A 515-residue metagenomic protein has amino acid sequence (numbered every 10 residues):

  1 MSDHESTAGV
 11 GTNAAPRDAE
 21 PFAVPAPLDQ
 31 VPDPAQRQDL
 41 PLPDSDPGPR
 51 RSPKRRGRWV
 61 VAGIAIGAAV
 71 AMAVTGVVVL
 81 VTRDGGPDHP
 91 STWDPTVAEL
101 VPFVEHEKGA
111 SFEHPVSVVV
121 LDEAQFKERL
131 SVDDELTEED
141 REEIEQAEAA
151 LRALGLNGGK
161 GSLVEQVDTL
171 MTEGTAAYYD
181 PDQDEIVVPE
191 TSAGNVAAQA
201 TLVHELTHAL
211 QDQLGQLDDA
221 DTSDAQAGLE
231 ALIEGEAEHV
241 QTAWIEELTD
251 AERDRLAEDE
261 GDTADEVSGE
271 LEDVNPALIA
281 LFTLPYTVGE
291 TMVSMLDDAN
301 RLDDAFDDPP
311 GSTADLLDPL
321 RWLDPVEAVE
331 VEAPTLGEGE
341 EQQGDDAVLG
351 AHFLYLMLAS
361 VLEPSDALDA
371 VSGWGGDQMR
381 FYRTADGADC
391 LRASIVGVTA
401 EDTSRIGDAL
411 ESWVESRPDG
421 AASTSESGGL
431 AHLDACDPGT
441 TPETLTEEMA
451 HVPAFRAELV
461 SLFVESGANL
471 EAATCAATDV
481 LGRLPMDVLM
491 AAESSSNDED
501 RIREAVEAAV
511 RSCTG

Functional and structural regions predicted by a protein language model:
P49-V70: N-terminal export and membrane-targeting signals
A73-W93: C-terminal region of N-terminal signal peptides and the immediate post-cleavage residues of exported proteins
V104, A200-L217, E234-E238, T399: Active-site recognition of the HExxH zinc-binding catalytic motif
F126-E142, K160-I186: Catalytic zinc-binding patch centered on the HExxH motif and its immediate surroundings that defines zinc-dependent
E185-L202, D224-L229: Short pre-active-site segment immediately N-terminal to the catalytic Zn-binding motif
D212-T263: Post-HExxH zinc-binding segment in Zn-dependent metallohydrolases
D273-D386: Pan-zinc metallopeptidase signature
G387-A454: C-terminal soluble interaction/assembly domains
